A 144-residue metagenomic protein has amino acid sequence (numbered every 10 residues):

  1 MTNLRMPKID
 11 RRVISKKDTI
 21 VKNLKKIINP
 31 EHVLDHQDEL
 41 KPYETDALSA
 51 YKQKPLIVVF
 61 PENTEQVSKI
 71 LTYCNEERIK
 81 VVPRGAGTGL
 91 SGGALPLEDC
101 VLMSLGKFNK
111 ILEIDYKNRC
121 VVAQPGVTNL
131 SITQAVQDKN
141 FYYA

Functional and structural regions predicted by a protein language model:
M1-A47, E76-I79: N-terminal accessory segments
L24, S49-V81, D99, L105-A144: N-terminal glycine-rich flavin-associated loop
K41-Y43, M103-G106: Short hydrophobic/aromatic-rich motifs at helix boundaries and adjacent loops
